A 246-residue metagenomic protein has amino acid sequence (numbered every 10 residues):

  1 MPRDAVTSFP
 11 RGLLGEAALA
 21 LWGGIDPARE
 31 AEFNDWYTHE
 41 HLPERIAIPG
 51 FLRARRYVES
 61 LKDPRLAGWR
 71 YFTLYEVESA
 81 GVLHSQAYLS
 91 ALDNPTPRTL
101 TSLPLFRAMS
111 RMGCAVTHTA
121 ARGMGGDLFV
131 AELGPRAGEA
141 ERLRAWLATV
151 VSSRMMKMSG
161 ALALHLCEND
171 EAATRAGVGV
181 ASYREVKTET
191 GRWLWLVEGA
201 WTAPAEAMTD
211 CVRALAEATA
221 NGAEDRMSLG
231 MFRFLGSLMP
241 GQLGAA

Functional and structural regions predicted by a protein language model:
P2-A246: Macromolecular interaction modules
